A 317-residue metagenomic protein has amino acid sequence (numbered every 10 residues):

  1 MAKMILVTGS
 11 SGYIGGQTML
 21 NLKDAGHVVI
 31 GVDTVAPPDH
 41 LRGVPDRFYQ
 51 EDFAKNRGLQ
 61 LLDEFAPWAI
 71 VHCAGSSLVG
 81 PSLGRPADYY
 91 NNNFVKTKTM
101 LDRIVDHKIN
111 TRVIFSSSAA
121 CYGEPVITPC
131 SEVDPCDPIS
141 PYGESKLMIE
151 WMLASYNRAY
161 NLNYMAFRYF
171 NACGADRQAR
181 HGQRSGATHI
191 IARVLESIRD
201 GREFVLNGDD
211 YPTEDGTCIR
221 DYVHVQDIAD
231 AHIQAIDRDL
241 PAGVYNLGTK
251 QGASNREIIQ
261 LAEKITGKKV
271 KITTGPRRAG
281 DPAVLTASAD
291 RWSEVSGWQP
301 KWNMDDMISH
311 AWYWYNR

Functional and structural regions predicted by a protein language model:
M1-C173: N-terminal Rossmann-like NAD(P)+-binding domain of SDR-like oxidoreductases, especially those catalyzing
K3-M4, M304-R317: Amphipathic terminal alpha-helices
P38, V225, R256, R278-P300: Conserved C-terminal active-site "lid" loop/helix of NAD(P)H-dependent oxidoreductases that clamps the redox cofactor
F48, Y164, F204, V270-I272: Generic structural signal for residues in well-ordered beta-strands
L147, Y160, G174-A192, D200-R202 (+5 more regions): Glycine/proline-rich active-site loop of Rossmann-fold NAD(P)-dependent oxidoreductases
D209, E214, V244-Y245, S254-I259 (+1 more regions): C-terminal "lid/loop" region of Rossmann-like NAD(P)-dependent oxidoreductases
I228, H232, L247, I258 (+2 more regions): Non-catalytic, hydrophobic alpha-helical segments
